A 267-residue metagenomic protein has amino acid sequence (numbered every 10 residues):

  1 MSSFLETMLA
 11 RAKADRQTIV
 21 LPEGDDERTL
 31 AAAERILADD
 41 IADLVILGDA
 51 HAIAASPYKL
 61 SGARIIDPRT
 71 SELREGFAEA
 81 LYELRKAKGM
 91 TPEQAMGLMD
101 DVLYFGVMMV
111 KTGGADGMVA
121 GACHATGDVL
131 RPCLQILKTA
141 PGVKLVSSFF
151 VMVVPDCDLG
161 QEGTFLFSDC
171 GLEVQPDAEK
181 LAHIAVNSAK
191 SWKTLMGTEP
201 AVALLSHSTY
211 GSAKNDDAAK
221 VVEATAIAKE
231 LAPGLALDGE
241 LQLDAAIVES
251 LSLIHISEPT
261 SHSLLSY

Functional and structural regions predicted by a protein language model:
S2-G106, K214-D217, L237-D238, V248-L253: Metallocofactor- and cofactor-centric catalytic cores in central/energy metabolism, strongly enriched
Q17-V20, A42-V45, A63-R64, D116-M118 (+4 more regions): Structural motif
G24-D26, I41, L47-A52, P68-S71 (+6 more regions): Short, ordered loop/turn segments at secondary-structure junctions
L73-K144, S261: N-terminal glycine-rich phosphate/adenylate-binding segment common to multiple enzyme folds
Q135, T139, V151, D156-D158 (+2 more regions): Conserved helix-loop functional segments at active or binding sites
A140-P155, F167-S168, D177: Phosphate/pyrophosphate-binding betaalpha-module
G160-F167, G171-G239: Glycine-rich phosphate/diphosphate-binding loop of Rossmann-like nucleotide-binding domains
S252-Y267: Residue-level detector of conserved catalytic or cofactor/ligand-binding positions in enzyme active sites
